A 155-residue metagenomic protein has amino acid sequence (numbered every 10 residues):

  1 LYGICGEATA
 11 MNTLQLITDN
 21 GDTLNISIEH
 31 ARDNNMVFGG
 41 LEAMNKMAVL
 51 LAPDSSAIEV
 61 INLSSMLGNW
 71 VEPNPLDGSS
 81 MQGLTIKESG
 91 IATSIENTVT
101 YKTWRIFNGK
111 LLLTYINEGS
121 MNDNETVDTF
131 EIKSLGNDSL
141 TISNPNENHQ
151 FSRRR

Functional and structural regions predicted by a protein language model:
L1, D77-L112, I116-D123: N-terminal glycine/threonine-rich, aromatic-flanked beta-hairpin/loop signature
L1-T13: Structural detector for short beta-strands of small beta-barrel domains
A8-M11, L50-A57: Short, charged beta-turn/beta-strand-edge "cap" motif at the junction between a beta-strand and an adjacent loop
G21-F38: Beta-strand/loop nucleic-acid-binding surfaces
I26-A31, K110-S134: An anionic, turn-rich surface loop/hairpin at beta-sheet edges that serves as a generic interaction/coordination patch
D33-V49: Short nucleic-acid-contacting surface segments enriched for D/E, G, S/T with interspersed K/R
N62-S79: Tryptophan-anchored aromatic micro-motifs
